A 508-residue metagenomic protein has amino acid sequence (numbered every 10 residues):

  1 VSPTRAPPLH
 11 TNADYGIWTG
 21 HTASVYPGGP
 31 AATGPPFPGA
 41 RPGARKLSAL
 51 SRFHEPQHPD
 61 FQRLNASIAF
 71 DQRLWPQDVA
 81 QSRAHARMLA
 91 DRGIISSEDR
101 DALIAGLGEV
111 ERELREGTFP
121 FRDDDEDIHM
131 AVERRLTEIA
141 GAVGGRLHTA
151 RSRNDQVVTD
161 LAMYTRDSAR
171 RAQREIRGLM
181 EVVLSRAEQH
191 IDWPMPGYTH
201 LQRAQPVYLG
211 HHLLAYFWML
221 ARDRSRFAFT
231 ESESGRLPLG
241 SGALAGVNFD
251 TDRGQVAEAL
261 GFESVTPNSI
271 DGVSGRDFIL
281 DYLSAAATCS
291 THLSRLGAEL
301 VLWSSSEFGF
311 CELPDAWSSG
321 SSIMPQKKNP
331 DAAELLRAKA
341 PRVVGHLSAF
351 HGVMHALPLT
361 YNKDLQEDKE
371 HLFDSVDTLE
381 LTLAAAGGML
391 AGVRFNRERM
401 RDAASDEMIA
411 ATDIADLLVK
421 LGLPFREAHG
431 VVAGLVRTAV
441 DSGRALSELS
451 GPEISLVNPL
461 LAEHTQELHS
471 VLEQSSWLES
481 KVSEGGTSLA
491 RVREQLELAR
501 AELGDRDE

Functional and structural regions predicted by a protein language model:
V1-Y15: Extreme N-terminal basic, low-complexity initiation segments that serve as generic localization/processing leaders
T22-S24, G29-P30, P35, A44: Intrinsically disordered, low-complexity segments enriched in serine/proline and basic residues
R45-G246, D250-A257, W317-G320, L335 (+3 more regions): A helix-coil-helix interface module used to build multimeric assemblies and to scaffold catalytic/cofactor sites
R45-Q81, V143, G309, M324-E508: Glycine-rich cofactor/substrate-binding loops
H85, G106-E113, R135, I139 (+15 more regions): Generic, well-ordered alpha-helical scaffold segments in large soluble proteins
L161-R166, Q173, E181, E188 (+4 more regions): Charged, flexible cofactor/metal-binding loops and thiol motifs
